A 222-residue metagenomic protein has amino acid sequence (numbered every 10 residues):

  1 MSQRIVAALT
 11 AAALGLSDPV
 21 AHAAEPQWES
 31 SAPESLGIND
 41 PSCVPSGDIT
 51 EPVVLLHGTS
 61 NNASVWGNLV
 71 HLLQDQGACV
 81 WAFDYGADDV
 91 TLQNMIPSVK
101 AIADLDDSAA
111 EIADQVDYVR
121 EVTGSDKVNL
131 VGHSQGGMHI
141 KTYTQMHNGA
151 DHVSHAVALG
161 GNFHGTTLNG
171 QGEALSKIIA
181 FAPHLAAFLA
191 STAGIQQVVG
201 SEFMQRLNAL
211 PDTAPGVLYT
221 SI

Functional and structural regions predicted by a protein language model:
M1-A23: Secretory targeting and sorting signals
E25-A32, N39-S42, G47-K127: Active-site catalytic motif of lipid deacylating hydrolases and related acyltransferases
W28-S31, L36, Q145-I222: Helical cap/lid subdomain of alpha/beta-hydrolase-fold lipid enzymes that gates access to the catalytic pocket
L56-T59, H133-S134, G161: Glycine-rich His-Gly loop
N62, D89-L92, M138-H139, H164-L168: Short catalytic/ligand-binding loop motif for oxyanion handling, primarily in non-cytosolic enzymes, centered on
N68, T142-M146: Active-site signature of alpha/beta-hydrolase-fold catalytic machinery across serine- and Asp/Cys-nucleophile hydrolases
V131-G132, G136, I140: Gly/Ala-rich beta-loop-alpha elbow adjacent to hydrolase catalytic centers
